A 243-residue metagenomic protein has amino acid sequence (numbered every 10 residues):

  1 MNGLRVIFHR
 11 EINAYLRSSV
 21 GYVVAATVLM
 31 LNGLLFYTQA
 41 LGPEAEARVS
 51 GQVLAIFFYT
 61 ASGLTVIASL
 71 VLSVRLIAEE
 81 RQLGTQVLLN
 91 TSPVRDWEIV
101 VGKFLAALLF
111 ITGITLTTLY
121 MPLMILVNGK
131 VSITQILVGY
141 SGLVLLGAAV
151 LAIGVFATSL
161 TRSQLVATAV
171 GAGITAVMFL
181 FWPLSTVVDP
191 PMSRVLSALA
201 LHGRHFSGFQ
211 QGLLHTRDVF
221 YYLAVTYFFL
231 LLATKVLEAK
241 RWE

Functional and structural regions predicted by a protein language model:
M1-V23: Aromatic- and glycine-rich beta-strand/loop motifs that create alpha-glucan
Y22-L29, G63, I67, A106-L123 (+6 more regions): Hydrophobic alpha-helical transmembrane segments in multi-pass membrane proteins
L29-L41: Alpha-helical transmembrane segments of multi-pass membrane proteins
L34-Y37, A47, G51, L105-L165: Secretory targeting signals
L41-Q52, A167-V236, E243: Terminal transmembrane helical anchor/hairpin motif
I56-E79: Long, hydrophobic alpha-helical segments
S69-S73, M121, A152-I153, L232-A233: Hydrophobic/aromatic residues in alpha-helical transmembrane segments
L76-A106: Helix-loop-helix units of permease transmembrane domains in multi-pass membrane transporters, especially ABC
